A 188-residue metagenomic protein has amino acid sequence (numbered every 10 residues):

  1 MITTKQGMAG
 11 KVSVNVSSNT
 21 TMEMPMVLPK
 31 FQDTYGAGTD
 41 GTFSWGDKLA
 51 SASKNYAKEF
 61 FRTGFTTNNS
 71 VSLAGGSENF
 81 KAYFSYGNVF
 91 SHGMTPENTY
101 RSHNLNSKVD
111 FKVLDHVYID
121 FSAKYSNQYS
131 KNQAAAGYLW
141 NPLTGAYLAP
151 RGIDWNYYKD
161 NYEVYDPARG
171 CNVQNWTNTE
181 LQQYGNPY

Functional and structural regions predicted by a protein language model:
M1, A52-T66: Periplasmic N-terminal accessory/gating domains of Gram-negative outer-membrane beta-barrel systems
M1-S17, T66-N68, K81, V89: A beta-strand signature from Gram-negative outer-membrane beta-barrel systems, especially the internal plug domain
T3-K5, S72-G76, S85, N106-D110 (+1 more regions): Transmembrane beta-barrel domains of outer membrane proteins
M8-K54, M94-N98, N104, K108-Y188: Surface-exposed loop/interface segments of Gram-negative outer-membrane beta-barrel transport/assembly proteins
F65-N69, T99-H103: Residues that define the transmembrane beta-barrel architecture of outer-membrane proteins
N69-S70, G93: Residue-level marker for the onset of beta-strands and adjacent loop->beta junctions in well-ordered domains
G75-F80, V113-D115: Short, solvent-exposed loop/edge-beta patches enriched in aromatic
Y83, S91-M94: Short small-residue beta-strand/loop micro-motif enriched in glycine and branched aliphatics
